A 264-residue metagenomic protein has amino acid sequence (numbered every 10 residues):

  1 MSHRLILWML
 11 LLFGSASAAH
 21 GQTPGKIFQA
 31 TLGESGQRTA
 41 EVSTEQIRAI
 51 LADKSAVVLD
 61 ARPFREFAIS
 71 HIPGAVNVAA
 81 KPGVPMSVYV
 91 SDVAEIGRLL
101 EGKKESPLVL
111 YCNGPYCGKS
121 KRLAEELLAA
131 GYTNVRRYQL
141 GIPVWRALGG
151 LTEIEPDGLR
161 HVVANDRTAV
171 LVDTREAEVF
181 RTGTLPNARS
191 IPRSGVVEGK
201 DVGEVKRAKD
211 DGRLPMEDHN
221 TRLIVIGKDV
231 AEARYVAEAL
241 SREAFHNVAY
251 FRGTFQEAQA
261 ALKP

Functional and structural regions predicted by a protein language model:
M1-L5: Positively charged n-region of N-terminal signal peptides that target proteins for export
I6-A16: Bacterial N-terminal signal peptides
G14-A19, K54: N-terminal cationic amphipathic segment used for targeting or macromolecule association
A19-V42, A68-L110, G114-V170, A177-P264: Rhodanese-like catalytic fold shared by cysteine-dependent sulfurtransferases and DSP/PTP-type phosphatases
Q37-L59, R65-E66: N-terminal secretory signal peptides
I47, S55-R62, V78, V170-R175 (+1 more regions): Short hydrophobic beta-strand that contains or immediately precedes a catalytic carboxylate
R62-P63, F251: Beta->alpha turn/N-cap motifs
